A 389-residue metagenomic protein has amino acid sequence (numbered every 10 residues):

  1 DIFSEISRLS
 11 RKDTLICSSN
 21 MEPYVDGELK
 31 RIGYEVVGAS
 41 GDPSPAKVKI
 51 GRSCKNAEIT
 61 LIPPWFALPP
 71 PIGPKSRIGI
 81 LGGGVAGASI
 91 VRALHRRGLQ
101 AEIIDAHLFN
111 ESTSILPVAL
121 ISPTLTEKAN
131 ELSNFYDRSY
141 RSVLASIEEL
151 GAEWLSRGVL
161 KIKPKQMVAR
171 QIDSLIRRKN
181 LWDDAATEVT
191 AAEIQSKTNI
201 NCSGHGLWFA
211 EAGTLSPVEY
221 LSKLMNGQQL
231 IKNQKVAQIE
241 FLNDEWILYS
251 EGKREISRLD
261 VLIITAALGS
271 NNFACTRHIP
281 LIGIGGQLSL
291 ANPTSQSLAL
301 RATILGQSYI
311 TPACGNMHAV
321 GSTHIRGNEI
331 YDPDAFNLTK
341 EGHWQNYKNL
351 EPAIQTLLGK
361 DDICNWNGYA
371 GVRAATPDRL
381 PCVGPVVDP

Functional and structural regions predicted by a protein language model:
C17, K128-S139, Q166-V168, L207-K223 (+1 more regions): Short beta-strand to alpha-helix junction loop
G73, A313-N365: Conserved FAD/dinucleotide-binding core of flavoprotein oxidoreductases
R96-I115: Glycine-rich FAD pyrophosphate-binding loop
A119-K197: Dinucleotide-binding Rossmann-like beta1-alpha1 core, especially the glycine-rich loop that anchors the ADP
E127-K128, A152-K161, A185-N226, T323-G327: Helix-loop-beta segment of a Rossmann-like dinucleotide-binding subdomain
K232-W246: A conserved short coil-to-beta-strand element within the FAD-binding core of flavoproteins
G252-I304, F336-K340, T356-D361: Central helical "cap/lid" subdomain
D361-P389: C-terminal catalytic lobe of FAD-dependent flavoproteins
